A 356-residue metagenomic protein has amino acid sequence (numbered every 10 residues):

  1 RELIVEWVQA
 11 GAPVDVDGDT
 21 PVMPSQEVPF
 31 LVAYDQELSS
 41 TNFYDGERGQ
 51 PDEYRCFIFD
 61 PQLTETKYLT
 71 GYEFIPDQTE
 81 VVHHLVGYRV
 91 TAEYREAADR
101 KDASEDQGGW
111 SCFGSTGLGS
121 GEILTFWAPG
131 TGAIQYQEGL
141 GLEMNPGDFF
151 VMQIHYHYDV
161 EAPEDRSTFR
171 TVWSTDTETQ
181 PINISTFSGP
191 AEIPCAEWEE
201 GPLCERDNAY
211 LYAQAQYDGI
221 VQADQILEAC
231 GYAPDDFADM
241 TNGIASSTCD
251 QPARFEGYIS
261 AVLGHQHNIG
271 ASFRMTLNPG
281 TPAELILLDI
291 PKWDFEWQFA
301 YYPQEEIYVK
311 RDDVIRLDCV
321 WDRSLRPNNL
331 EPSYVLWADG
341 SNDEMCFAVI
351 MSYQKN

Functional and structural regions predicted by a protein language model:
R1-F59, G147-F149, Q153: Aromatic- and Gly/Pro-enriched helix-to-coil junctions and flexible linker segments
L63, I75-L85, Y156-P163, H265-F273 (+1 more regions): Extended, low-complexity, turn-rich repeat/linker tracts enriched in Gly/Pro/Ser/Thr and Asp/Glu that occur
L63-G71, E80, N145-G147, M240-I244 (+2 more regions): Extended extracellular/luminal ectodomain segments enriched in beta-structured repeat modules
L69-T70, A97, G141-H157, I307-R323: Noncatalytic modules at the cell exterior or secretory-pathway interfaces, chiefly beta-strand-rich lectin/adhesion
V82-E138: A surface-exposed loop-and-adjacent beta-strand signature within N-terminal beta-sandwich domains that mediate ligand
S115-I184: Beta-strand-rich globular domains of non-transmembrane regions
V160-R206, Y210, L325-N356: C-terminal interaction-tip segments
N242-S246, D250-S341: Extended, compositionally biased non-globular segments
